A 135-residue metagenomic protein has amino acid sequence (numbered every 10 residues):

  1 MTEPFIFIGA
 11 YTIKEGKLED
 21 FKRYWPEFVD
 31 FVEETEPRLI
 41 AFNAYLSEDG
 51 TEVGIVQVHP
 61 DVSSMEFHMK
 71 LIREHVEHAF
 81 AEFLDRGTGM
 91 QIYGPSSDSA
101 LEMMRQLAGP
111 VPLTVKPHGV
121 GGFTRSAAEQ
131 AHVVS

Functional and structural regions predicted by a protein language model:
M1-V53, P60-E74, F83-S135: Short S/T/G/P-rich N-terminal loop/turn motif that feeds into the first structured element of a domain
